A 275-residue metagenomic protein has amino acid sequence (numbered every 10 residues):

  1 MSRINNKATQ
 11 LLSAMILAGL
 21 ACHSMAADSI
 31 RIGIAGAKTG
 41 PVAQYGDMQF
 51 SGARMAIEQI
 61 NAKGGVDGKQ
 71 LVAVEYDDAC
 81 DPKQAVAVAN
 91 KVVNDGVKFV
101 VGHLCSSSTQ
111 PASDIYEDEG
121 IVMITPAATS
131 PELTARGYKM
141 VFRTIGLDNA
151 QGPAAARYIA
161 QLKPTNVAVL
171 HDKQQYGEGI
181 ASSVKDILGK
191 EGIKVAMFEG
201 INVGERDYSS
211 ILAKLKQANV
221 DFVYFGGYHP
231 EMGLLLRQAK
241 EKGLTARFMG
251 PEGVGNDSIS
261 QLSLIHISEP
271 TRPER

Functional and structural regions predicted by a protein language model:
S2-M25: Gram-negative bacterial Sec-dependent N-terminal signal peptides
M25-I34, G65-Q70, A160-K163: Immediate post-signal peptide segment of exported/extracytoplasmic ligand-binding proteins
S29-G46, H103, N166-L170: Short beta-strand segments enriched in small/hydrophobic residues
Q44-S51, Q59, K63-Y138, T144 (+2 more regions): Beta-alpha junction/loop-to-helix N-cap segments that form part of ligand/metal-binding clefts
I60-G68, D118-I121, L188-K194, K240-T245 (+1 more regions): Short helix-capping segments at alpha-helix termini
D78, I124, P131-L133, T245-L264: Venus flytrap/periplasmic-binding-protein-like
A87, S130-E132, K139-G243: Extracellular/periplasmic Venus flytrap/periplasmic-binding protein
I265-R275: Single conserved hydrophobic/aromatic residue that forms the stacking wall/gate of nucleotide- or nucleobase-binding
